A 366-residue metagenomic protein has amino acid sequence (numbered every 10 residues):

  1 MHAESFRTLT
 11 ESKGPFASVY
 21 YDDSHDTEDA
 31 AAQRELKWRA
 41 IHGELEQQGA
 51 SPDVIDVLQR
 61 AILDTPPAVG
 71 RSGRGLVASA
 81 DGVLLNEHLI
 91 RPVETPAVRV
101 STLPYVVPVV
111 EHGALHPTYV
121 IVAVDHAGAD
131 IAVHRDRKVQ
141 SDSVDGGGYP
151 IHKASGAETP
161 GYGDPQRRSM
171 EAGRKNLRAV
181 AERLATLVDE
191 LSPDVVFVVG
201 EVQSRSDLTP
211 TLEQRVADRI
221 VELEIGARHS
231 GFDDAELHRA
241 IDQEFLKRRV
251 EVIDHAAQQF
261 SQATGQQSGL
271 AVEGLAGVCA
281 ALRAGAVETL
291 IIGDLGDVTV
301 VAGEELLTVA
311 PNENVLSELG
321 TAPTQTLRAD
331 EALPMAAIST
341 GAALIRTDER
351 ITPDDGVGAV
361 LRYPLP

Functional and structural regions predicted by a protein language model:
M1-P366: Terminal alpha-helical anchor/extension segments at protein ends
